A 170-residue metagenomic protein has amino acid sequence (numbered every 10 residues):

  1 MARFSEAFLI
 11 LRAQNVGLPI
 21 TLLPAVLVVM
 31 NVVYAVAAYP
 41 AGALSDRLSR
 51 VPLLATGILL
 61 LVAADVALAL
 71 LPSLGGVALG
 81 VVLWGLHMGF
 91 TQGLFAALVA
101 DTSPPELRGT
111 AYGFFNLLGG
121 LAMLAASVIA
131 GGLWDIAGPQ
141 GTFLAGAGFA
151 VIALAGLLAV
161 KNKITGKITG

Functional and structural regions predicted by a protein language model:
M1-V26: Helix-loop boundary and gating motifs at the non-cytosolic
I20-T21, P105-F115: Loop-to-transmembrane helix entry/capping segments in MFS-fold secondary transporters and related SLC/MFSD carriers
N31-Y39, G120-L124: Residue-level signature of mid-helix packing/kink "hotspots" within the transmembrane helices of 12-pass Major
A37-S49, W134-D135: Helix-to-loop junctions at the C-terminal end of transmembrane segments in multipass secondary transporters
P52-A67, A147: Structural signature of the two symmetry-related core transmembrane helices
A69-G80: Helix-loop junctions at membrane interfaces in 12-TM secondary transporters
F90-S103: Intracellular juxtamembrane helix-capping segments at the cytosolic ends of symmetry-related transmembrane helices
G132-F149: A membrane-interface helix-boundary motif in multi-pass transporters
